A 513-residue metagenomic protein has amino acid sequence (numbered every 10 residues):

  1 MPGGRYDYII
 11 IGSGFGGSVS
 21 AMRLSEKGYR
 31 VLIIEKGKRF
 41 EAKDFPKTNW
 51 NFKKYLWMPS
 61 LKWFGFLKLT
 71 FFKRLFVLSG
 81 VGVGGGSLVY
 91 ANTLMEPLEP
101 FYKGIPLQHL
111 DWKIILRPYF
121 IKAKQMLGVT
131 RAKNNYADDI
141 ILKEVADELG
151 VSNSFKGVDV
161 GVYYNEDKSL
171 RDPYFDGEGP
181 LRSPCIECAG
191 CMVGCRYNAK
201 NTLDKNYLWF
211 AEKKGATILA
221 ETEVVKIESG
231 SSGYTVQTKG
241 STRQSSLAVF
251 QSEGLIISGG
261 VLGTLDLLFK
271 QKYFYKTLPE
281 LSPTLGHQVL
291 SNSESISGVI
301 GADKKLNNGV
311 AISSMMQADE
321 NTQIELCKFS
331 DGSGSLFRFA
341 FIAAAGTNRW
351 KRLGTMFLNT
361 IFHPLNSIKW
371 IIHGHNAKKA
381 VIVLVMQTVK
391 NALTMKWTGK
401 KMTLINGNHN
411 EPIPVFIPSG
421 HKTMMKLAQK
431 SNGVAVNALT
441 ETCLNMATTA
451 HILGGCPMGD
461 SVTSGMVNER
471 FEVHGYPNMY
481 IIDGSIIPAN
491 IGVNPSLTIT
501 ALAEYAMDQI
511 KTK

Functional and structural regions predicted by a protein language model:
M1-Y8, E26-K27, T512: Extreme N-terminal leader/targeting segments of oxidoreductases
Y8-I33: N-terminal Rossmann-like FAD-binding beta1-loop-alpha1 element of flavoenzymes
E26, R30, G37-A42, K47 (+9 more regions): Glycine-rich loop(s) and the adjacent beta-strand/alpha-helix scaffold that form part
F52-N135: Redox-cofactor-proximal catalytic regions of oxidoreductases
F64, C188-C191, E228-S229, V381-L384 (+1 more regions): A glycine-rich dinucleotide-binding beta-alpha-beta segment and adjacent secondary-structure elements that constitute
F71, Y90, E96, H109 (+6 more regions): FAD cofactor-binding and catalytic pocket of flavoenzymes
W112-E221, N445-T448: Conserved redox-cofactor binding core of oxidoreductases
A489-M507: A conserved FAD-binding loop/helix module that cradles the flavin
